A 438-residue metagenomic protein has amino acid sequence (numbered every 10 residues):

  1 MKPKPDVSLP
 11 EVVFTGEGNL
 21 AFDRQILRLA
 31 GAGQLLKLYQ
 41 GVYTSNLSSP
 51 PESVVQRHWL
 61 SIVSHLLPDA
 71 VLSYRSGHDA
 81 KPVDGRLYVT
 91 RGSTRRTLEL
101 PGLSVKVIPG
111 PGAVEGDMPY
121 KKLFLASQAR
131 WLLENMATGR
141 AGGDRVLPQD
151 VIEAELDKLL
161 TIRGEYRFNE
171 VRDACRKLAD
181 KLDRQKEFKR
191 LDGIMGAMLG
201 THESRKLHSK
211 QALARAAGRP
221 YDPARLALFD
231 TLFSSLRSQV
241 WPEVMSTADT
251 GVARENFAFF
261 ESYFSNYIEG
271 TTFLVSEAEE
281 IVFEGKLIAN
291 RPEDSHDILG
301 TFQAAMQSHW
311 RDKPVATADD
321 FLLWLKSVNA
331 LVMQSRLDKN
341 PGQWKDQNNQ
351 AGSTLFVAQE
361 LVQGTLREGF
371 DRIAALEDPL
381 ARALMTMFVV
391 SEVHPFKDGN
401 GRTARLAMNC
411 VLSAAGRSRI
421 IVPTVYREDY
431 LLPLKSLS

Functional and structural regions predicted by a protein language model:
M1-G16, A21-L27, G31-L38, N46-R57 (+1 more regions): FIC/Doc superfamily catalytic core
S61-H65: Short, amphipathic alpha-helical interaction segments positioned at domain boundaries
